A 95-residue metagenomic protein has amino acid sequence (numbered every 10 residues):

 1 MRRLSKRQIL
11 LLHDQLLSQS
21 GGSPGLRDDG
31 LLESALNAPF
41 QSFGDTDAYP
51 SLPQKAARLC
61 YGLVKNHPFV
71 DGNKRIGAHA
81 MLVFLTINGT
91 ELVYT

Functional and structural regions predicted by a protein language model:
M1-T95: FIC/Doc superfamily catalytic core
